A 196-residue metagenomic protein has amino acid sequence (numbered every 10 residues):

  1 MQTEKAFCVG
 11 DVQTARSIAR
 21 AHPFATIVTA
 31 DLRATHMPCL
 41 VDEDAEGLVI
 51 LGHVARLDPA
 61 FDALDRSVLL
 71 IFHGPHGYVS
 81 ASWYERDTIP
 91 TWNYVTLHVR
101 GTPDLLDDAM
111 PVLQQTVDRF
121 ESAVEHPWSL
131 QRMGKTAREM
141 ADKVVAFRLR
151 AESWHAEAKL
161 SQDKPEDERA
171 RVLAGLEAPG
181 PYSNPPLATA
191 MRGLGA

Functional and structural regions predicted by a protein language model:
M1, D104-A196: C-terminal edge-of-domain segments
M1-V49: An N-terminal domain-cap segment
R16, D87-T88, T136-E139: A generic local secondary-structure boundary/capping motif
P23, T35, E46-I50, L64-V68 (+2 more regions): A generic structural signal for short beta-strands and their flanking turns/coil linkers
L32-R33, V41-L48, R56-P59, G74-Y78 (+1 more regions): Short, charged/polar surface micro-motifs in flexible loops or helix N-caps
I50-V68, G180-Y182, A188-G195: An N-terminal domain-start capping segment
R56-Q115: Short, structured beta-strand-loop surface elements
